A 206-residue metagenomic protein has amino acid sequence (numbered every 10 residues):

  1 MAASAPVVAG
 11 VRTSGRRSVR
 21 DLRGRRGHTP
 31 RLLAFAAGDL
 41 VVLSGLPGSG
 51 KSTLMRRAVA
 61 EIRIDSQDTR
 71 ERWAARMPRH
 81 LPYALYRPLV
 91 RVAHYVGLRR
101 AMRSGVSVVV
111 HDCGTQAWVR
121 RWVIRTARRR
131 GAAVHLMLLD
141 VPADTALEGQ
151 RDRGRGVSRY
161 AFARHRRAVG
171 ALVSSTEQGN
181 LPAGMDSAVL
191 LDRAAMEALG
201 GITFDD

Functional and structural regions predicted by a protein language model:
A2-L33: N-terminal pre-Walker A segment at the start of P-loop NTPase domains
P30-L43, S104: Catalytic phosphate/metal-binding cores of nucleic-acid and nucleotide-processing enzymes, i.e., regions that mediate
V41, S49-S52, R57, E148-D206: Conserved GTP-binding G-domain of TRAFAC-class P-loop NTPases and closely related GTPase folds
L46: P-loop (Walker A) phosphate-binding loop of NTP-binding proteins
S49-V106, L147: Conserved substrate/cofactor phosphate-moiety recognition/catalytic segment in nucleotide-dependent phosphotransferases
E61-R63, V134-L136, S187-L190: Conserved beta-strand scaffold positions in the cores of enzyme catalytic domains, especially in NTP/NDP-utilizing
Y86-V134: Glycine-rich phosphate-binding loop used to anchor ATP phosphates in small-molecule kinases, encompassing both
R130-G149: Conserved phosphate-donor/acceptor-positioning beta-strand/loop module used by diverse small-molecule
